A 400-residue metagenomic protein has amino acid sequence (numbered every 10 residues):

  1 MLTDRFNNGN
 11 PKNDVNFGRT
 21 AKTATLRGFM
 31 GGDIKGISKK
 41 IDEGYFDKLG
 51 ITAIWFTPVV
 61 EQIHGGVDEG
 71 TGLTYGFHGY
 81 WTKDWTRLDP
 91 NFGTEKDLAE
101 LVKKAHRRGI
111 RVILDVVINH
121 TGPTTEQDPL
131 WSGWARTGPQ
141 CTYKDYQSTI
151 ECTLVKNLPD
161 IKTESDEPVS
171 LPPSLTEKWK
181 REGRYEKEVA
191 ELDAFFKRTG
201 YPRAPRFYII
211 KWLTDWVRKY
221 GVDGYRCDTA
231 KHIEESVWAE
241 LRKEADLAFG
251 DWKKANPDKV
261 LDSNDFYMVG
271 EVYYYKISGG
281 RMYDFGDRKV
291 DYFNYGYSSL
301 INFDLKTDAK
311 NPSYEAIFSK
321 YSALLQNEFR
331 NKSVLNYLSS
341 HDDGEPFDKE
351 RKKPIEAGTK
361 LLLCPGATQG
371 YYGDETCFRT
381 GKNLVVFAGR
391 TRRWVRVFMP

Functional and structural regions predicted by a protein language model:
L2, N7, D14-R19, M30 (+7 more regions): Carbohydrate-interacting/catalytic domains
L2, T52-P58, G79-R87, R111-I118 (+7 more regions): Structural recognition of the beta-strand scaffold that forms the well-ordered cores of secreted hydrolase catalytic
F6-Y220, E240-L241, A245, G270-G279 (+1 more regions): Substrate-binding/active-site clefts of carbohydrate-active enzymes
N8, N119, P123, C227 (+5 more regions): General alpha-helical segment detector with a strong preference for membrane-spanning helices and helix-boundary regions
K104-H106, E356, P365: Short hydrophobic "helix-edge" motifs at membrane interfaces and signal-peptide entry regions
F195-T199, T229, D348: Second-shell loop/turn segments in exported
K211-V334, K349-K353, T359-C364, E375-P400: Active-site-proximal helices and loops of the catalytic beta/alpha 8
